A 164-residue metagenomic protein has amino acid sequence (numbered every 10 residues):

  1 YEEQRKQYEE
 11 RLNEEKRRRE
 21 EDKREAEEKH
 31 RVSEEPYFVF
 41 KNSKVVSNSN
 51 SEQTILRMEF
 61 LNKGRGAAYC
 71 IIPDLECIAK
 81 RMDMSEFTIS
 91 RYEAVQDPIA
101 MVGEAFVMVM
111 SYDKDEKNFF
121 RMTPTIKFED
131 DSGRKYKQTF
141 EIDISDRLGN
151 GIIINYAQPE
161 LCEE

Functional and structural regions predicted by a protein language model:
Y1-G66: Membrane-proximal alpha-helical anchors
E34, F38-S43, S47, P73 (+3 more regions): Generic structural motif
S51-R57, A105-F106, R121-M122: Short, solvent-exposed loop/turn segments enriched in Ser/Thr/Gly
N62, L75-A79, I126-S132, I144-D146: Beta-strand elements of well-folded, non-transmembrane domains
R65-L75: Short, hydrophobic/aromatic beta-strand segments
I78-E116: Intrinsically disordered, low-complexity Pro/Gly/Ser/Thr-rich segments with frequent PxxP/GP/PP motifs and embedded
N118-G133, K137: Serine/threonine-enriched low-complexity regions used as flexible
D131-E164: Acidic, serine/threonine- and proline-rich intrinsically disordered appendage/tail regions
